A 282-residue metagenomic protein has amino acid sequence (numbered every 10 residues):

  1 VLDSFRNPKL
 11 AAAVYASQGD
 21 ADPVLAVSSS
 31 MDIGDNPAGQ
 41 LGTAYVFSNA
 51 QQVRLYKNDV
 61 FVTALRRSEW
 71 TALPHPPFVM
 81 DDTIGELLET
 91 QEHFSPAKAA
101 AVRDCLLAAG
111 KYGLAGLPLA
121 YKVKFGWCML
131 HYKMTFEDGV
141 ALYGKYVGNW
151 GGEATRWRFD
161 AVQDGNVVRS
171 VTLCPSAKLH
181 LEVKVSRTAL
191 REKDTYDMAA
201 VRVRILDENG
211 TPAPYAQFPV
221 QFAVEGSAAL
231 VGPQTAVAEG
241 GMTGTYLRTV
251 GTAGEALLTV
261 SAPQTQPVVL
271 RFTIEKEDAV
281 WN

Functional and structural regions predicted by a protein language model:
V1-G139, G165: Extended substrate-binding grooves/exosites of carbohydrate-active enzymes
G34-G39, L190-A199: Short, solvent-exposed loop/linker segments at the N-terminal edge of repeated beta-sheet extracellular domains
A44-S48, D197-P214, L258-V260: Beta-strand-rich structural segments
V60-A64, Y215-S227, P233, L270-R271: Short, well-ordered beta-strand segments
A64, N166-A177, Q266-K276: Edge beta-strands of extracellular beta-sandwich domains
L73-D82, E225-G240: Low-complexity "stalk/linker" and mucin-like segments enriched in Ser/Thr/Pro/Ala/Gly
E89-A100, G148-G165, A253-A262: Short, aromatic- and glycine-rich surface loops/edge beta-strands on solvent-exposed regions
Y146-G148, G244-G251: Extracellular/luminal low-complexity segments enriched in Ser/Thr/Pro
